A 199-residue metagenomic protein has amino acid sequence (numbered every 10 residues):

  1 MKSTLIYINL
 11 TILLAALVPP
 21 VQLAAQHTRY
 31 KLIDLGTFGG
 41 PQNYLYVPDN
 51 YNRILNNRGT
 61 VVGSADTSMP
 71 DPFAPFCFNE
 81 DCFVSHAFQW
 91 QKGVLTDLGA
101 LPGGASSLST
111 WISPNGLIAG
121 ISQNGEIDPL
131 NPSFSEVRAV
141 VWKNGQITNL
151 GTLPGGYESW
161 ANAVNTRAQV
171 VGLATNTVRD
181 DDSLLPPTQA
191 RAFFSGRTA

Functional and structural regions predicted by a protein language model:
K2-A199: Residue-level hotspots at or immediately adjacent to binding/recognition sites across diverse folds
